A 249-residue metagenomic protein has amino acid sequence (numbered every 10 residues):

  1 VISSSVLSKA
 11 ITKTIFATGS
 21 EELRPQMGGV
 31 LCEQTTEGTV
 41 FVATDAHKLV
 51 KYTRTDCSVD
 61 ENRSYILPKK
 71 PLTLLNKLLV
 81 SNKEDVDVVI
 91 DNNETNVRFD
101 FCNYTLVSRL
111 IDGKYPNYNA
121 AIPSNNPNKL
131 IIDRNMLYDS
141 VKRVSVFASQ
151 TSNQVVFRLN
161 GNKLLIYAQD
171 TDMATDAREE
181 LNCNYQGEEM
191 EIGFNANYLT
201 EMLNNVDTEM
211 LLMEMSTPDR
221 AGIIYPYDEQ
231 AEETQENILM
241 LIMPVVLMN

Functional and structural regions predicted by a protein language model:
V1-N249: Structural preference for solvent-exposed beta-strand-turn elements and adjacent flexible terminal/loop segments within
